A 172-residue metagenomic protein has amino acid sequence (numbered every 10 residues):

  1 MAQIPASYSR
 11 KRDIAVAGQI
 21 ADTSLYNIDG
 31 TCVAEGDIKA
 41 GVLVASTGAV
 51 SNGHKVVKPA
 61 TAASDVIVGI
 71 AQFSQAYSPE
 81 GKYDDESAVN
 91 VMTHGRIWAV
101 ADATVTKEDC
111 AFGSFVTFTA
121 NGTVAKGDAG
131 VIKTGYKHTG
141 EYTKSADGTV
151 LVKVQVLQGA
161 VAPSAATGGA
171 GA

Functional and structural regions predicted by a protein language model:
M1-A172: Surface-exposed, low-hydrophobicity beta-strand/loop segments enriched in small/polar/acidic residues
